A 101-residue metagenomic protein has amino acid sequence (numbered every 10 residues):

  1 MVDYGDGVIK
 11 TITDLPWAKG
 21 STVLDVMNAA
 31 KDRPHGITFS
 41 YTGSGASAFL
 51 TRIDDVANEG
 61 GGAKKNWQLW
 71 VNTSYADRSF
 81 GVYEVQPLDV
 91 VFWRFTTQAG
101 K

Functional and structural regions predicted by a protein language model:
M1-K101: Ubiquitin-like/PB1-type beta-grasp interaction modules and other compact soluble beta-rich domains
